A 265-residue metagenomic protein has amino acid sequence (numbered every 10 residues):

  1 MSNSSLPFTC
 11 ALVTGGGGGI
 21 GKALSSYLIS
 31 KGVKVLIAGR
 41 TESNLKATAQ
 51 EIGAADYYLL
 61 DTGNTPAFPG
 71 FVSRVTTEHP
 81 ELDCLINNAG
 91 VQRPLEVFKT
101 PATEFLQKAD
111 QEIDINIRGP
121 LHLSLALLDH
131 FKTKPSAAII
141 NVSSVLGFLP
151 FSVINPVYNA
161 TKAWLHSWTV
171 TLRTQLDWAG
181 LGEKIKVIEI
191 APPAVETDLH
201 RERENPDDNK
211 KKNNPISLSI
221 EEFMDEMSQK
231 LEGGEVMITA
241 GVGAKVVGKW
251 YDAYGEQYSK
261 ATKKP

Functional and structural regions predicted by a protein language model:
G15-G18: Conserved glycine-rich cofactor-binding loop
K31-A47: Conserved glycine-rich Rossmann-like NAD(P)H-binding loop of the short-chain dehydrogenase/reductase
S43, L60-S73: The beta1-alpha1 cofactor-binding region of Rossmann-like NAD(H)/NADP(H)-dependent oxidoreductases
P69, T76, Q92-D110, I154: Conserved mid-core segment of classical short-chain dehydrogenase/reductases
S124, T161: Active-site helix of classical SDR
S144: Residue(s) in the substrate-gating loop at a strand-loop-helix junction that position the organic substrate next
T174-V242: SDR active-site lid
